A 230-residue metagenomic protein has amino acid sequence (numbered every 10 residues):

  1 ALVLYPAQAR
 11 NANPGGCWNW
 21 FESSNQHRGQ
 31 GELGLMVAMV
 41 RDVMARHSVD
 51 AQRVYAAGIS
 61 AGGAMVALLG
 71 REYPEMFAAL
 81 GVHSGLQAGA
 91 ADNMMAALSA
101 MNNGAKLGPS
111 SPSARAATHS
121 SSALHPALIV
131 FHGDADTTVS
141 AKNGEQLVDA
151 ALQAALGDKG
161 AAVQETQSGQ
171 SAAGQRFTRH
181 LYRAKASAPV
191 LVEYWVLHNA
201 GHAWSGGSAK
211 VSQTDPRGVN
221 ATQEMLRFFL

Functional and structural regions predicted by a protein language model:
A1-Y55, I59, A64-A78, H83-L86 (+2 more regions): Serine-hydrolase catalytic machinery in alpha/beta-hydrolase-like enzymes
L2, L191-E193: Conserved beta-strand segments of alpha/beta enzyme cores
R28, V139-S140, R217: Secondary-structure boundary/capping motif
V37-M44, E145-L152, L226: Non-transmembrane alpha-helical segments in soluble domains of secreted/periplasmic/extracellular proteins
A88-P189, V196-N199: The feature captures the conserved acid-bearing segment of alpha/beta-hydrolase catalytic domains
Y194-S208: Active-site-adjacent mobile loop/cap segments within catalytic or ligand-binding domains
S212-L230: Catalytic active-site module of serine/aspartate enzymes centered on a nucleophile-bearing elbow/loop
